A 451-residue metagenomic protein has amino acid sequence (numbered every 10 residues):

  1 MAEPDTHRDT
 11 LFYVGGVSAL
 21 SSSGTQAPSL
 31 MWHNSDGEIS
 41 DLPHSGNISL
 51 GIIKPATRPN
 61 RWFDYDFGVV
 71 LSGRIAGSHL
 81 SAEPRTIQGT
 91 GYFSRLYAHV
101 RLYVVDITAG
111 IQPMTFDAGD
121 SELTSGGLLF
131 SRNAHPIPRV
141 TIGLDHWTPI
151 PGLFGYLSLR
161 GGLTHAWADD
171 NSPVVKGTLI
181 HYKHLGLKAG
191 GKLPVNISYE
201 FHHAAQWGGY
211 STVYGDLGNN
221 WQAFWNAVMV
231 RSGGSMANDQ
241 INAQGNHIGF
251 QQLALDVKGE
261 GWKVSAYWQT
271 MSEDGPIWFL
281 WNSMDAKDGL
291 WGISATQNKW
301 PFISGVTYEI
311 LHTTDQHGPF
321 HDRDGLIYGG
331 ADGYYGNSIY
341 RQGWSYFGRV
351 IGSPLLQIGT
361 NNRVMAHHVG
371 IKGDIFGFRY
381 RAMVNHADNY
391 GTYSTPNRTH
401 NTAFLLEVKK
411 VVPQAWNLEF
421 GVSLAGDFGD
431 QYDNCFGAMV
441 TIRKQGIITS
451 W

Functional and structural regions predicted by a protein language model:
A2-M114, S121, L128-F130, P136-T148 (+2 more regions): Beta-barrel outer-membrane channel/assembly domains of diderm bacteria
P4-Y13, K54-F67, R101-V105, W147-R160 (+6 more regions): Short loop/turn motifs that connect adjacent beta-strands in outer-membrane beta-barrel proteins
S18-G24, K54-A56, L71-H79, L102-V104 (+11 more regions): Transmembrane beta-strands of outer-membrane beta-barrel pores
Q26-H33, Y65-G68, F116-S125, R160-W167 (+6 more regions): Flexible, solvent-exposed coil segments and beta strand-coil junctions, predominantly the extracellular/periplasmic
H33-I39, S72-R74, H79-P84, S125-F130 (+6 more regions): Extracellular loop and loop/strand-boundary signature of outer-membrane beta-barrel proteins
T115-V213: Internal, well-ordered domain-core segments that constitute the primary functional module of diverse proteins
T164, A168, G191-D256: A conserved mid-domain beta-alpha-beta active-site/ligand-binding segment of alpha/beta enzyme cores
N238-W451: Outer-membrane beta-barrel pore domains
